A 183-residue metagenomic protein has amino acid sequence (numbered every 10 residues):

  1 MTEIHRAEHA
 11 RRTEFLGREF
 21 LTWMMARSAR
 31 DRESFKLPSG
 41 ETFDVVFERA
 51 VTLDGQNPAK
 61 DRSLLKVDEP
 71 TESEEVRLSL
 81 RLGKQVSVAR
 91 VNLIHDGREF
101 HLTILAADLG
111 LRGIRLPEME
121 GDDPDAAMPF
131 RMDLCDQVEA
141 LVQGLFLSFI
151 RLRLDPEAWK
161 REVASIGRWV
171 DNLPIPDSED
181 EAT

Functional and structural regions predicted by a protein language model:
M1-T183: Intrinsically disordered, low-complexity, charge-rich terminal extensions of nucleic-acid-associated complexes
